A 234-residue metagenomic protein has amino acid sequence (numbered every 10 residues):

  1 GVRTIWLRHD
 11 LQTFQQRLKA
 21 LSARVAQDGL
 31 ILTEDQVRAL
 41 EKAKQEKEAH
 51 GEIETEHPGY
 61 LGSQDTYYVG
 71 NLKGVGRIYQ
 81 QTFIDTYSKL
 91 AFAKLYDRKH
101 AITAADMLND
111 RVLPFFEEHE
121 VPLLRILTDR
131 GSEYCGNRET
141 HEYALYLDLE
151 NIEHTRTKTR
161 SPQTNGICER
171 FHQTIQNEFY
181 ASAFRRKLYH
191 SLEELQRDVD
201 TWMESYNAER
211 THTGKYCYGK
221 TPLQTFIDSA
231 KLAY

Functional and structural regions predicted by a protein language model:
G1-D10: Major-groove recognition helix of helix-turn-helix-like DNA-binding domains
Q12-I84, L90, D106, D110: Mobile-element integrase/transposase regions, centering on the N-terminal DNA-binding/Zn-coordinating module
Q16-K19, L30-A39, E46-E54, D148-I152 (+1 more regions): C-terminal domain-tail junction helix/linker
R24, T164-G166, Q224: Short secondary-structure boundary/hinge segments and terminal tails
H57, D129, T164, H212 (+1 more regions): Short glycine/serine/threonine-biased micro-segments
Y60-T82, T86-S205: RNase H-like DDE/DDD metal-dependent nuclease/strand-transfer catalytic core used by mobile genetic elements
